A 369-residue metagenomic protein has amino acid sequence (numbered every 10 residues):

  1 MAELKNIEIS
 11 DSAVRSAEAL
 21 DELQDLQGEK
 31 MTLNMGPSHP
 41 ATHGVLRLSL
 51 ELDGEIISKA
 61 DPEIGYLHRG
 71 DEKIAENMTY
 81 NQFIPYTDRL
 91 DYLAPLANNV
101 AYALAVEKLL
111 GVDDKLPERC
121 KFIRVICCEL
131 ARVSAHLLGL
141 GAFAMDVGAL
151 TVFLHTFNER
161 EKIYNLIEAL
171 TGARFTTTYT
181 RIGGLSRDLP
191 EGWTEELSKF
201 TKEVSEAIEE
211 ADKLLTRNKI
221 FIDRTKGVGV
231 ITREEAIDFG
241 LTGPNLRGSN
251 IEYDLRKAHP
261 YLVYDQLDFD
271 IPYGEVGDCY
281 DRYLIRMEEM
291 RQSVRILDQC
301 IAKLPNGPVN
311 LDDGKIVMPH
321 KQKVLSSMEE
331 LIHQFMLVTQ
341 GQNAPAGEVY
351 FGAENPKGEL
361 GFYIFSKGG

Functional and structural regions predicted by a protein language model:
M1-G369: Metal/cofactor-centered catalytic core regions of large enzymes
